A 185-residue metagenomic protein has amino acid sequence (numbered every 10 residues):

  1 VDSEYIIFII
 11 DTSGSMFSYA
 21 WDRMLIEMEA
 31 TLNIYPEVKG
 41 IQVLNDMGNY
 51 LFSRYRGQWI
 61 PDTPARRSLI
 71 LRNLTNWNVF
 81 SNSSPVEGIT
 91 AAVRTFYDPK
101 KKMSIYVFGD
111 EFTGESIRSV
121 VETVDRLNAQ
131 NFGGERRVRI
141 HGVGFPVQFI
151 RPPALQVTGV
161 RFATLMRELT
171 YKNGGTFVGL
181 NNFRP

Functional and structural regions predicted by a protein language model:
V1-D2, P99: Short basic/glycine-enriched coil/helix segment immediately N-terminal to the Walker B
D2-Q58, P85-V93, S104-F108, F145: Von Willebrand factor
T12-F17, M47-F52, V79-N82, D98-P99 (+3 more regions): Solvent-exposed loop/turn segments at secondary-structure junctions within structured extracellular/periplasmic domains
G14, E29-G40, T75-V79, V93-K101 (+4 more regions): Sec-exported extracytoplasmic/periplasmic mature domains
A20, M24-T31, R66, I70-N73 (+3 more regions): Stable alpha-helical elements in mature extracytoplasmic
G40-N73, R94-D98, R118-V121, P152-M166: Short beta-strand-loop
P61-K102, G114-E115, G144-I150: Von Willebrand factor
N76-W77, E111-K172, V178-L180: VWA/integrin I-like adhesion module and closely mimicked acidic/polar interface patches used
